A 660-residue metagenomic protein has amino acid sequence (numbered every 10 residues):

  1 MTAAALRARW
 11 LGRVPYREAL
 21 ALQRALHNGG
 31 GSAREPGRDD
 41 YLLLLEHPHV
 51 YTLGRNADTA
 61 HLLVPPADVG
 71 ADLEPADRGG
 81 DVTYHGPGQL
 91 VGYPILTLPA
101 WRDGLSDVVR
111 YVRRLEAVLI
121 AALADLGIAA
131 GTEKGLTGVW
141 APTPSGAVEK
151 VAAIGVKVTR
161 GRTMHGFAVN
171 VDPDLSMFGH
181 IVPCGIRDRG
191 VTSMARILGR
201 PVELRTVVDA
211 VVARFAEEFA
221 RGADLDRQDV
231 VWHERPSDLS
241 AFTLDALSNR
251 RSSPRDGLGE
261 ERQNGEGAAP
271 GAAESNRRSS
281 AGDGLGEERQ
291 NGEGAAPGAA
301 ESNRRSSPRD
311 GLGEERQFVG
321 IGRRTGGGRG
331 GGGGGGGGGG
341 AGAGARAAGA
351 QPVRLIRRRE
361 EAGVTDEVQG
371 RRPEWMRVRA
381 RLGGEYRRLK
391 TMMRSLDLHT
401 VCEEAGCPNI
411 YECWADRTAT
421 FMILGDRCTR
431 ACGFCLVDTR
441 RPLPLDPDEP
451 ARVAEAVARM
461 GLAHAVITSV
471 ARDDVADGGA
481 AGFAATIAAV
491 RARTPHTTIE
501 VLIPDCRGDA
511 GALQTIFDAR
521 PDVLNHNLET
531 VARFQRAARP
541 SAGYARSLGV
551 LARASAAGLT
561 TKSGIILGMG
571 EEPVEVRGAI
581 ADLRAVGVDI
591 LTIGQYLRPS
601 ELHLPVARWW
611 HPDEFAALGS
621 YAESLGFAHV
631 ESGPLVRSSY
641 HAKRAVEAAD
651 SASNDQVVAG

Functional and structural regions predicted by a protein language model:
M1-V148, E234-S240, A246-N249, V319-G320 (+1 more regions): N-terminal lobe of the biotin/lipoate ligase/transferase fold
H85-P87, T163-V191, G433: Short, acidic (Asp/Glu-rich) active-site segment that either coordinates a divalent metal cofactor
K157, S176-R251, G257, R316-G328 (+1 more regions): C-terminal accessory segment of soluble enzyme catalytic cores
R250-Q317: Long, intrinsically disordered low-complexity tandem-repeat segments
D256, G265, G271, F318-R329 (+6 more regions): Auxiliary Fe-S-binding modules of radical SAM enzymes
C407, C428, C432-C435: Short cysteine clusters
Y411-M422, F434-D448: Iron-sulfur (Fe-S) cluster-binding segments and ferredoxin-like electron-carrier domains, especially [2Fe-2S]
L436-R452, R459-A552, K562-I566, I590-T592: Core AdoMet radical
